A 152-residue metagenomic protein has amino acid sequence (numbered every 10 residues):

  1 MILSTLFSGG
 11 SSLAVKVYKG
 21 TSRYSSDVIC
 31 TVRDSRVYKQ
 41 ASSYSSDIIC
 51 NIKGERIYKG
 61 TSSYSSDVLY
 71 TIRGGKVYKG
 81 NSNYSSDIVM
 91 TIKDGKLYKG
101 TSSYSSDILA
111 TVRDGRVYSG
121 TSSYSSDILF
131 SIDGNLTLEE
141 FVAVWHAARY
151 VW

Functional and structural regions predicted by a protein language model:
M1-D47, K53-E55, T61-V68, R73-W152: Long terminal segments
